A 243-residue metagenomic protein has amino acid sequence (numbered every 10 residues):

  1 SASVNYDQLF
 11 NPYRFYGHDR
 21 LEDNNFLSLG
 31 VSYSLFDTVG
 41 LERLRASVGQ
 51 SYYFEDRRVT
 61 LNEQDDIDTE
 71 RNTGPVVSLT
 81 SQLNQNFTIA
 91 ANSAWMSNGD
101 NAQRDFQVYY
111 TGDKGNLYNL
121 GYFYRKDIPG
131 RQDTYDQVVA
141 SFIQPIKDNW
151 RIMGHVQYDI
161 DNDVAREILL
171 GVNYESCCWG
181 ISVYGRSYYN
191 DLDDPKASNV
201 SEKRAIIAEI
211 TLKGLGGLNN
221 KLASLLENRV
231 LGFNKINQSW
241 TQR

Functional and structural regions predicted by a protein language model:
S1-R243: Outer-membrane beta-barrel translocator/pore domains, especially the C-terminal barrels of Gram-negative outer-membrane
